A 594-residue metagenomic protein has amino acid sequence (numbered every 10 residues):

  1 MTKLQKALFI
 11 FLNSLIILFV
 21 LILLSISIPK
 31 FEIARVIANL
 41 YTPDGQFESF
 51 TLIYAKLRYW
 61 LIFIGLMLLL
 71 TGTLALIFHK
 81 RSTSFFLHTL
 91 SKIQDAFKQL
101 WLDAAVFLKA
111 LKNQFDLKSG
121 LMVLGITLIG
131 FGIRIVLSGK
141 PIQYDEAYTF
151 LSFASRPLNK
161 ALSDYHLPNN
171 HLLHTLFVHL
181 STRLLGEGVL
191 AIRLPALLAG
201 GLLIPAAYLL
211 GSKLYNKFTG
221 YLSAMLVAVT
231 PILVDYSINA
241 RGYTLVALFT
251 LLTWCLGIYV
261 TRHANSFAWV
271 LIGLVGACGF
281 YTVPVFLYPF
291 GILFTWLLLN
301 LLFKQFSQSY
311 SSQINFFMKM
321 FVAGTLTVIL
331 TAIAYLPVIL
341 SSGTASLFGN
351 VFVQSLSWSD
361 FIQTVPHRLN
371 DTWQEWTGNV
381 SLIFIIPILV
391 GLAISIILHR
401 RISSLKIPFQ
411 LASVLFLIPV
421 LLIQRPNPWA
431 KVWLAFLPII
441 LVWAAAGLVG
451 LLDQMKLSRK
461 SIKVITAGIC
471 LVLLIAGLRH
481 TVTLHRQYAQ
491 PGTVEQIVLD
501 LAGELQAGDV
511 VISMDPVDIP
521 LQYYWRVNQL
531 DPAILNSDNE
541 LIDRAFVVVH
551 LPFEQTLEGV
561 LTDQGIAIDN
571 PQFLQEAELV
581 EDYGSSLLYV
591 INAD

Functional and structural regions predicted by a protein language model:
M1-T2: N-terminal hydrophobic targeting signals that begin at the initiator methionine
K6-L111, S119-K456, S461-I591: Membrane-proximal helix-loop-helix interfaces that form the catalytic/acceptor-binding platform of multi-pass membrane
D116: An acidic-aromatic substrate-binding cleft motif
